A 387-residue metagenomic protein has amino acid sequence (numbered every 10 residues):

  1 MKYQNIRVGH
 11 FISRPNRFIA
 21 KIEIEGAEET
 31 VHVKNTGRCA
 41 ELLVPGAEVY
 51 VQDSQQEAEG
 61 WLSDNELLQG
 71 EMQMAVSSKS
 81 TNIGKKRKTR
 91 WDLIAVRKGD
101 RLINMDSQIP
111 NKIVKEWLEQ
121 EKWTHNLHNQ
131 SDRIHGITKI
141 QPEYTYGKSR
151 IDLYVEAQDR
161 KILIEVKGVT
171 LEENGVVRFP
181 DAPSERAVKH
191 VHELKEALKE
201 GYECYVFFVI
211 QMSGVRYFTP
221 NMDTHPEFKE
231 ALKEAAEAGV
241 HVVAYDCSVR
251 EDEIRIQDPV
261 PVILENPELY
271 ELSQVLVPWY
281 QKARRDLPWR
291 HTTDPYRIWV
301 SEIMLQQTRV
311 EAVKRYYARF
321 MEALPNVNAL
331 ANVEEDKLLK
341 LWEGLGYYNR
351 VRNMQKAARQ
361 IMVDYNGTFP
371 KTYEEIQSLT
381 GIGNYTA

Functional and structural regions predicted by a protein language model:
G9, I151-P180, L194: Conserved catalytic cores of phosphodiester-cleaving nucleases, focusing on short active-site segments
N16-K21: Short aromatic-glycine-enriched beta-strand elements
G37-Y50: Short nucleic-acid-contacting surface segments enriched for D/E, G, S/T with interspersed K/R
Q52-Q130: Terminal, basic amphipathic appendages of nucleotide-handling enzymes
W123-Y146: A short acidic/basic microdomain associated with nuclease active sites
K167-G168, G175-E185, H192-T224, D246: Nucleic-acid nuclease catalytic cores
Q211-P267: Domain-level recognition of nuclease-like catalytic cores that cleave nucleotide substrates
L264-L379, Y385: N-terminal polyanion-binding entry modules of DNA glycosylases/AP lyases and select other DNA-binding proteins
